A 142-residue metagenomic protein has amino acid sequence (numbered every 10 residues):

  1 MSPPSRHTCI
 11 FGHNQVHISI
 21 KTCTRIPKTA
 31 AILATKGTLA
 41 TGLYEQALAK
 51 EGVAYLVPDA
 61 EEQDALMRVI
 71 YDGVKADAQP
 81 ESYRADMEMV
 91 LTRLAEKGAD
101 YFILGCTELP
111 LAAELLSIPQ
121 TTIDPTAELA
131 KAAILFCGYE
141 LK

Functional and structural regions predicted by a protein language model:
M1-K142: Non-catalytic structural scaffold of enzyme domains
